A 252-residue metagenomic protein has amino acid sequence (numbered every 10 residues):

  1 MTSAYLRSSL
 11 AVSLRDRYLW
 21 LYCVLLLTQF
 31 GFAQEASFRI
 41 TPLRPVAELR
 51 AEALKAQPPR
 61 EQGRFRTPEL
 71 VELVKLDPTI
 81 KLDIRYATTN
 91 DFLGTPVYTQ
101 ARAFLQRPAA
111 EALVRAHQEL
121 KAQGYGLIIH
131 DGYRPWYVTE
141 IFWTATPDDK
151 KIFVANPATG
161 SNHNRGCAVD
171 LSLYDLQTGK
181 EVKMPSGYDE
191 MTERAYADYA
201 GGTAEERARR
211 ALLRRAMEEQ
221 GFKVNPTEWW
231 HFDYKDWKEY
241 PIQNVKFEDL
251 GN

Functional and structural regions predicted by a protein language model:
T2-W20: Bacterial N-terminal signal peptides that target proteins for export
Y5-R7, L26, F32: Intrinsically disordered and other compositionally biased segments
Y18-Q29: Bacterial N-terminal signal peptides
Q34-H130, A145-T227, D236-N252: Extracytoplasmic cell-surface/polysaccharide-interacting catalytic and binding patches
Y133, W229-W230: Residue-level "edge-of-site" marker
R134-P147: Long, hydrophobic, well-ordered secondary-structure blocks that form the structural core and pocket-lining surfaces
W136-T139, F232-E239: Beta-rich nucleic-acid/ligand-interaction surfaces
